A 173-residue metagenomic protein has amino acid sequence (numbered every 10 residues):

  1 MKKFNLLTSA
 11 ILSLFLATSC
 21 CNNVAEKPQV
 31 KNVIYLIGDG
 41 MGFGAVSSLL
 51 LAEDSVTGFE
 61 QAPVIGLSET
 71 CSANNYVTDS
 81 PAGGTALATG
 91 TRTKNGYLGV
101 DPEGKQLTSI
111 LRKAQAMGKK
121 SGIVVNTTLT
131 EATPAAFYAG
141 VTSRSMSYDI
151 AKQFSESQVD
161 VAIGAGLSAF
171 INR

Functional and structural regions predicted by a protein language model:
M1-T8: Bacterial N-terminal signal peptides that target proteins for export
T8-S9, Q29: Residue-level detector of transmembrane insertion/anchoring sites
S13-L14: Residue-level signal for mature regions of secreted extracellular proteins and peptides
T18-S19: C-terminal motif of bacterial Sec signal peptides marking the signal peptidase cleavage site
N22-R173: N-terminal catalytic scaffold of extracellular/periplasmic and nuclease hydrolases that process anionic headgroups
